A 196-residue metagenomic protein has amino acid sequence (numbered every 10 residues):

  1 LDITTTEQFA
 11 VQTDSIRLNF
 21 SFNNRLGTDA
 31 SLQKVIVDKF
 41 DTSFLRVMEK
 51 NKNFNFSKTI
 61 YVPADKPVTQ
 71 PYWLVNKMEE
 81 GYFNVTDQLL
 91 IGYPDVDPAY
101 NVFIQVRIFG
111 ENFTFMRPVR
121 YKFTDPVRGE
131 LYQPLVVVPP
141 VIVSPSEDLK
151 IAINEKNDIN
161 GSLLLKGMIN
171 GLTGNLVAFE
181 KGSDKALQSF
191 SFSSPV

Functional and structural regions predicted by a protein language model:
L1-D14, L18, L26: Long amphipathic alpha-helical scaffold segments
Q8-D14, K150-D158: Short, solvent-exposed loop/linker segments at the N-terminal edge of repeated beta-sheet extracellular domains
S15-L45, F56-T59, T69-P71, Y100-R107 (+1 more regions): Beta-strand-rich binding/interaction modules
S43-K50, I91, L149, S189-P195: Beta-strand-rich interaction surfaces with strong enrichment in secreted/lumenal proteins
K50-P118: Eukaryote-biased detector of low-complexity, proline/serine/threonine-rich segments and adjacent exposed loops
F83-L89, P145-E147, P195-V196: Glycine- and acidic
E111-P145: Short beta-strand elements
V137-I142, I153, N157-G167: Alpha-solenoid helical-repeat scaffolds
